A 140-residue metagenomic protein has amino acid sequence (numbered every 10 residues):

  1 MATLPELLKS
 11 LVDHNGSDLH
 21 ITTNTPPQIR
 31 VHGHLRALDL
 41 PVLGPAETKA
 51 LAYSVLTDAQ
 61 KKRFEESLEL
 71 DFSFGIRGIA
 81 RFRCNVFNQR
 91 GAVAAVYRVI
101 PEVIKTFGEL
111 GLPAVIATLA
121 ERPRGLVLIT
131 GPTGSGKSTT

Functional and structural regions predicted by a protein language model:
M1-P132, T140: N-terminal "pre-motor" subdomain/linker immediately upstream of P-loop NTPase catalytic cores
G136: Conserved glycine(s) of the Walker
